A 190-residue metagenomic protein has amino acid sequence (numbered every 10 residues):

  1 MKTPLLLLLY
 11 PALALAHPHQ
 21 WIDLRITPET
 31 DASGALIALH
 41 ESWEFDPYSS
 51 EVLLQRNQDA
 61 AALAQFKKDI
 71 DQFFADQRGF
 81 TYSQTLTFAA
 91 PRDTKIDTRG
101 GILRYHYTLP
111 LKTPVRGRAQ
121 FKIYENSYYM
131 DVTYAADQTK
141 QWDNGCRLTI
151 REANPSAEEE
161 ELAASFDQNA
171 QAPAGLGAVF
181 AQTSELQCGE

Functional and structural regions predicted by a protein language model:
M1-P4: Positively charged n-region of N-terminal signal peptides that target proteins for export
P11-L13: N-terminal signal peptide c-region/cleavage motif recognized by signal peptidases
A16-I22: Cleaved targeting-peptide boundary
H17, P28-A38, T94-G100, A174-G177: Short, solvent-exposed beta-strand/turn "edge" segments of beta-rich domains on protein surfaces
L24-I26, E41-W43, Y107: A structural signal for short, well-ordered beta-strand segments
A35-F80: Early exported N-terminus immediately downstream of N-terminal targeting peptides
Y82-E190: Mature, soluble, non-transmembrane domains
